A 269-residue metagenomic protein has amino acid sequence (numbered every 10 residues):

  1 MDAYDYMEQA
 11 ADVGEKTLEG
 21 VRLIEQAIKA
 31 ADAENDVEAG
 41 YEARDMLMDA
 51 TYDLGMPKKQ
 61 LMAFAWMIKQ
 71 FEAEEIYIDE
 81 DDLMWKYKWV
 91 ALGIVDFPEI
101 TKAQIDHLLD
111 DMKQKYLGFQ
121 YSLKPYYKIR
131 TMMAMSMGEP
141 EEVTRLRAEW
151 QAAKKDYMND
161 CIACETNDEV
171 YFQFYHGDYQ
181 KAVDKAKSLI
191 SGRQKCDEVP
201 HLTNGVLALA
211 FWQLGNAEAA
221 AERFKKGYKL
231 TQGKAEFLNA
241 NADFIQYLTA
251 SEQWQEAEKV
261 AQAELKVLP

Functional and structural regions predicted by a protein language model:
M1-M7, G40-E42, M84-Y87, F119-K128 (+3 more regions): Generic helix N-cap/helix-start motif at coil->alpha-helix transitions
M1-Q104, W254, A261, P269: Flexible inter-repeat linkers and adjacent short helices within tandem amphipathic alpha-helical repeat scaffolds
Q9, V13, A30, A50 (+5 more regions): Residue-level signature for tetratricopeptide repeat
V13-Q26, G55-K69, F97-D111, A134-E149 (+3 more regions): Helix-turn-helix repeat elements of alpha-solenoid scaffolds
K29-D36, I68-Y77, D111-Y121, A148-D160 (+3 more regions): Solenoid-like repeat scaffolds
K124-R130, A134-R147, K154, A163 (+1 more regions): Extended alpha-helical scaffold segments
V206-G215, Q232, N241-Q246, E252: Alpha-helical adaptor scaffolds
A242-P269: Long, ordered, amphipathic alpha-helical scaffolds
